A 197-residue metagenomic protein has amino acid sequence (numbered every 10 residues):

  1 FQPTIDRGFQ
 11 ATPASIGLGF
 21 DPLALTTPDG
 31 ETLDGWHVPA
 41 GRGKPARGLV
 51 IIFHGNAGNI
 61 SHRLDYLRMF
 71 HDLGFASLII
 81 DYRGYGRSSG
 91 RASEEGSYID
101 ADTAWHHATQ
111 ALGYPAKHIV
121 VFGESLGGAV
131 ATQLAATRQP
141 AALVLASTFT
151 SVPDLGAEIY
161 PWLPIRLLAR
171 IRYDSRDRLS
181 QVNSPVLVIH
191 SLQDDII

Functional and structural regions predicted by a protein language model:
F1-A24: An N-terminal hydrophobic leader/cap segment in hydrolases
T26-A111, K117, A135: Membrane-embedded segments
F53, G128-L143: Short glycine-enriched nucleophile-adjacent loop and the immediately C-terminal alpha-helix near the catalytic center
G113-S125: Alpha/beta-hydrolase fold nucleophile elbow
F122-Q133, I196: Glycine-rich nucleophile elbow surrounding the catalytic serine of serine-hydrolase chemistry
P140, V144-D154, I171-S175: Active-site nucleophile loop of the alpha/beta-hydrolase fold
Q181-N183, L187-D194: Short beta-strand/loop motif that positions the catalytic acidic residue of the alpha/beta-hydrolase fold
